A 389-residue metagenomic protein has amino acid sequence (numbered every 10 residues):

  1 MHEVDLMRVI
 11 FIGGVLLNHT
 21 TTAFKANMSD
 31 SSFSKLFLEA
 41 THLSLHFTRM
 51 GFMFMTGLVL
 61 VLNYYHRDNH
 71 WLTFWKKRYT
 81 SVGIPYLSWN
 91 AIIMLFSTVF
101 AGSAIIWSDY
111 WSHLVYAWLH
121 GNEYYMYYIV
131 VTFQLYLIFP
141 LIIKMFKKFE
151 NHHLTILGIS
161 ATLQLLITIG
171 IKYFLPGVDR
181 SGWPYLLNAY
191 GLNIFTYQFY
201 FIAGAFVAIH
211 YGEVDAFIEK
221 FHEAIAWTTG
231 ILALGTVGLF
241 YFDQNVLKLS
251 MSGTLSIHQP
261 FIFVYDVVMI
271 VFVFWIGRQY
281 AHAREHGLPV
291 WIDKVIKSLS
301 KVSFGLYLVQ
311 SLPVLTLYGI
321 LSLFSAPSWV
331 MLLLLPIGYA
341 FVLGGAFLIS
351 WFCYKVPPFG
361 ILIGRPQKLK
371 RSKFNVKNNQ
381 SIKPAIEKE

Functional and structural regions predicted by a protein language model:
M1, Y65-K76, I143-L154, H210-A224 (+1 more regions): Membrane-interface helix-boundary motifs at transmembrane edges
H2-N63, V82-N90, Y190, F195: Functionally critical transmembrane alpha-helices in membrane proteins and complexes, commonly lining
H42-M50, Y64-S97, W107-Y124, T228-L232 (+2 more regions): Transmembrane alpha-helical segments and their boundary/interface "anchor" motifs in multi-pass integral membrane
R49-V61, F133-K144, I171-F217, F263-H282: Specific transmembrane alpha-helix
I93-A101, S108-P176, N188-A203: Hydrophobic alpha-helical segments with transmembrane-like composition
N188-G191, T228-I231, G253-Y265, V302 (+1 more regions): Membrane-interface transmembrane-helix boundary segments in multi-pass integral membrane proteins
V214-V302: Alpha-helical transmembrane segments and terminal signal-anchor/GPI-anchor hydrophobic tails, characterized by long
R278-I296, P313-E389: C-terminal "closing" transmembrane helix and its immediate cytosolic amphipathic cap in multi-pass membrane proteins
